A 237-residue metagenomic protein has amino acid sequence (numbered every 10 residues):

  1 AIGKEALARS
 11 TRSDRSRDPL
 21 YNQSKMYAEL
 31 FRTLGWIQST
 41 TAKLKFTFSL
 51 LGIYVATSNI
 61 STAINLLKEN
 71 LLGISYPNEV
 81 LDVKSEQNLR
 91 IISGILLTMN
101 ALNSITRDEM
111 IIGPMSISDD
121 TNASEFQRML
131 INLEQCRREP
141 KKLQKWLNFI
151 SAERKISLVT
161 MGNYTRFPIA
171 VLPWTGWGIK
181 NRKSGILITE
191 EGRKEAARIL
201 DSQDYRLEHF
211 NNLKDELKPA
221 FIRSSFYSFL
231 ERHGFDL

Functional and structural regions predicted by a protein language model:
A1-L237: Donor-sugar nucleotide-binding helix/loop cap in glycosyltransferases
